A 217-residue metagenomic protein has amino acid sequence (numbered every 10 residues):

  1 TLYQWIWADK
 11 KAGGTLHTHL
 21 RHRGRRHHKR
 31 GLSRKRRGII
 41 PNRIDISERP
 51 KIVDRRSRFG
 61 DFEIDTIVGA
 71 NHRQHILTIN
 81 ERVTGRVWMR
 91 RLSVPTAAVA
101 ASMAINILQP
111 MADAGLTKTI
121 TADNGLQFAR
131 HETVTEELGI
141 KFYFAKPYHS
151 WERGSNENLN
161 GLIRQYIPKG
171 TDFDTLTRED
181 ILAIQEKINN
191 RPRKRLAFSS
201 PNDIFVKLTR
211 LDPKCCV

Functional and structural regions predicted by a protein language model:
T1-D54: Basic, flexible linker segments flanking DNA-binding modules in nucleic acid-interacting mobile-element proteins
L2, D65, I79, G85 (+5 more regions): Mobile genetic element proteins and their domesticated derivatives, centered on retroelements and DNA transposons
P50-V87: An active-site-proximal beta-strand-loop segment
V68-H72, M89-A114: Active-site beta-loop-alpha junctions of metal-dependent nucleic acid enzymes, especially the RNase H-like/DDE
G85-R90, F144, K169: Short small-residue beta-strand/loop micro-motif enriched in glycine and branched aliphatics
A122-N124, A129-T135, F144-I167, D174-E186: RNase H-like two-metal-ion nuclease catalytic core shared by retroviral integrases and related mobile-element nucleases
K169-V217: C-terminal domain-tail junction helix/linker
